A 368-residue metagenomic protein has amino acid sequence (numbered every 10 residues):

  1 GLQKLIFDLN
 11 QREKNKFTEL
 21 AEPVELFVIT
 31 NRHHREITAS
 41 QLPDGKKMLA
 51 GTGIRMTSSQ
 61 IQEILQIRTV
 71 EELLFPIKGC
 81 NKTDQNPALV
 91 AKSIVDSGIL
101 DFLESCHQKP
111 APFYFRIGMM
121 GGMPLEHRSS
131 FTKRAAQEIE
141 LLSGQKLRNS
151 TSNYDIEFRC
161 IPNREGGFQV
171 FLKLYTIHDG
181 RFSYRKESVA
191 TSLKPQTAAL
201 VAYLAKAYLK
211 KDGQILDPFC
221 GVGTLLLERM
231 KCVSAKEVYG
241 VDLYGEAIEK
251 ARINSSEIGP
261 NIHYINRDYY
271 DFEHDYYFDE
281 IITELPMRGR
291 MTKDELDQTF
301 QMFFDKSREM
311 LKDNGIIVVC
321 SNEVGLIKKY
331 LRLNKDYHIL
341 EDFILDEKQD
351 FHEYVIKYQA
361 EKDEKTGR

Functional and structural regions predicted by a protein language model:
G1-A50, S58-E63, E126, D155 (+1 more regions): Class I S-adenosyl-L-methionine-dependent methyltransferase catalytic core
Q3-T151: Non-catalytic nucleic-acid substrate-recognition regions in nucleic-acid-modifying enzymes
